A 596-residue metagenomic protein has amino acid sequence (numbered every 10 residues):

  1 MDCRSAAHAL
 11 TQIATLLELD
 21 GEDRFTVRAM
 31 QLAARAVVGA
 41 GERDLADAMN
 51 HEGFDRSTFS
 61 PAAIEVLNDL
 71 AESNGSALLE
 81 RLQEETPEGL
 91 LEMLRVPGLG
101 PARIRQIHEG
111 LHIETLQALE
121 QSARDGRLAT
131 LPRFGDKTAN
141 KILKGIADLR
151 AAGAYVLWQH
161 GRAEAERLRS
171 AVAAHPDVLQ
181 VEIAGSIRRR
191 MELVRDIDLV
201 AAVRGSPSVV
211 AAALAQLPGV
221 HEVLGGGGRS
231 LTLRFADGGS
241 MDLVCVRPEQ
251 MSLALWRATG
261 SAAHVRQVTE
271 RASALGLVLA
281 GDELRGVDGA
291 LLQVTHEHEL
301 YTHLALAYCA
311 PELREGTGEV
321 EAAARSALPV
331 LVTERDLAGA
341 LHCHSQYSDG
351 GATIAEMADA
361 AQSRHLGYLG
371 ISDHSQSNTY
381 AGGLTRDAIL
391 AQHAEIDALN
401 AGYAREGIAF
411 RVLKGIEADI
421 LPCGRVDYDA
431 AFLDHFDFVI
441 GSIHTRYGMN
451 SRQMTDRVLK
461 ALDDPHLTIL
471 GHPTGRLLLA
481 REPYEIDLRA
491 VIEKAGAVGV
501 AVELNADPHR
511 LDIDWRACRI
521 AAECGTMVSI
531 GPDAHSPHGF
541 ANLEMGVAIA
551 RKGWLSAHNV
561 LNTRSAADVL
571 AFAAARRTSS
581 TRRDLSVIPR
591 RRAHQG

Functional and structural regions predicted by a protein language model:
C3-R4, A14, D20, R24-L231 (+8 more regions): Accessory alpha-helical DNA-binding modules that contact the DNA backbone or grooves
W158, Q346-Y347: Short acidic-aromatic active-site loops that bind/stabilize oxyanions
V181-I183, G339-C343, E417: Two-metal-ion RNase H-like nuclease active-site motif
R190-L275, G281-S345, T353-H365, Q376-F410 (+1 more regions): Charged catalytic cores and adjacent phosphate/nucleic-acid-binding surfaces used for phosphate/nucleic-acid chemistry
G415-A418, M545: Active-site catalytic microenvironments in core metabolic enzymes, especially phosphate/sugar-handling
